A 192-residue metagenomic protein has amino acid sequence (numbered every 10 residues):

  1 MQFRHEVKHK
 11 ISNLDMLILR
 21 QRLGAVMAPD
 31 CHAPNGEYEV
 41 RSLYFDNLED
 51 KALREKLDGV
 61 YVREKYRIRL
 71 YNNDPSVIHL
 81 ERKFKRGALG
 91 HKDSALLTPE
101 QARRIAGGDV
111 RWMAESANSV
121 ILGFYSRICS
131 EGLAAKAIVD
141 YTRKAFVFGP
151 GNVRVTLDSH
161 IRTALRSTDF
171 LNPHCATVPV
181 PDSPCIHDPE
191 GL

Functional and structural regions predicted by a protein language model:
M1-L192: Phosphate-end processing signature that detects enzymes handling 5′-triphosphorylated RNA and polyphosphate
